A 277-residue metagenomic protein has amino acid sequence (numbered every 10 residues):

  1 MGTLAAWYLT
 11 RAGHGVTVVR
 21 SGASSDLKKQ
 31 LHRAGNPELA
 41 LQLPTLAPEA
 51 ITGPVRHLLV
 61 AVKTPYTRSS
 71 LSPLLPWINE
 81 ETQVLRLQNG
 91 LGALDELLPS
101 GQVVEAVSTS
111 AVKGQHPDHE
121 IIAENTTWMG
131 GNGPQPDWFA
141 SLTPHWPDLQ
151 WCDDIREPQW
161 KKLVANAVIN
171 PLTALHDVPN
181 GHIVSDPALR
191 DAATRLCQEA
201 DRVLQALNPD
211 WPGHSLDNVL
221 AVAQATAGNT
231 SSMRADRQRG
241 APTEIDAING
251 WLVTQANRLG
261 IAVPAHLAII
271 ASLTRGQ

Functional and structural regions predicted by a protein language model:
M1-L43, S141: NAD(P)+-binding Rossmann beta1-loop-alpha1 motif at the extreme N-terminus of oxidoreductases
A5, N36-D118: Rossmann-like NAD(P)(H) cofactor-binding subdomain of soluble oxidoreductases
L9, L97, N166: Aromatic pocket-lining residues of Rossmann-like dinucleotide-binding sites
G15-V16, R56-L58, E80-V84, N125-T126 (+1 more regions): Short active-site oxyanion
L87-K162: Rossmann-fold dinucleotide-binding core
P117-T127, D177-S185, N229-R239: Helix-loop-beta segment of a Rossmann-like dinucleotide-binding subdomain
R156-D201: Active-site-proximal catalytic alpha-helix in oxidoreductases
T194, Q198-Q277: NAD(P)-dependent Rossmann-like dehydrogenase/reductase catalytic/cofactor-binding core
